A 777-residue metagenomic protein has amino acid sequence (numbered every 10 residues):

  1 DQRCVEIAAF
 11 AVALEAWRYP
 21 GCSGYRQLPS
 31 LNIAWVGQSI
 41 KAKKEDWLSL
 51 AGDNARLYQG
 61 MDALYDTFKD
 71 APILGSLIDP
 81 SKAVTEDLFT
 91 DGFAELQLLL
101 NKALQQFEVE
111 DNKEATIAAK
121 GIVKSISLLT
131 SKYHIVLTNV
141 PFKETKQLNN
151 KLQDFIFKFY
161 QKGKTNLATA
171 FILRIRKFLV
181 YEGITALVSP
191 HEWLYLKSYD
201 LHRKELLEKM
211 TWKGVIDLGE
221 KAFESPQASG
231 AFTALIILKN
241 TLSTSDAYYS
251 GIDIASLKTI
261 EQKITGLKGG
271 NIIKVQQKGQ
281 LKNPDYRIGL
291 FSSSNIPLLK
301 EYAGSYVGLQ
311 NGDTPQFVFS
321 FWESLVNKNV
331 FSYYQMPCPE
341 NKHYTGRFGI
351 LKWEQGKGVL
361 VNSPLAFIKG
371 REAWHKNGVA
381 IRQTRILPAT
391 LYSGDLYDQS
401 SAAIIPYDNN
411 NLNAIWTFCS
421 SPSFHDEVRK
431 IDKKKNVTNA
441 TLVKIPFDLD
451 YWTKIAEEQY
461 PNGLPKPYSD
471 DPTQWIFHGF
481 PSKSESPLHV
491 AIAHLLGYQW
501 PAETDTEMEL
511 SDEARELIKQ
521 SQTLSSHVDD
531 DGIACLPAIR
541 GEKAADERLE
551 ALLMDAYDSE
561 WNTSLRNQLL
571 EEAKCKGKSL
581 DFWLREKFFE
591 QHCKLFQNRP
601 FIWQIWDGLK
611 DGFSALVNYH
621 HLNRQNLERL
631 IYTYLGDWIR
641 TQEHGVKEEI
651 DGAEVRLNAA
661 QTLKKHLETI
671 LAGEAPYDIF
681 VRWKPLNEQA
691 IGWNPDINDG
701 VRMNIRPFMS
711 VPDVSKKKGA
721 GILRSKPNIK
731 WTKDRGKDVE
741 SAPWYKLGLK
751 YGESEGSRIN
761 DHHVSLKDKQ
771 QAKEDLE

Functional and structural regions predicted by a protein language model:
D1-S131, I135: Class I S-adenosyl-L-methionine-dependent methyltransferase module
C4-V5, A9-P29, I40-K43, S127-N327 (+6 more regions): Signature of N6-adenine DNA methyltransferases within the class I
L31-K43, E220-G230, H478-L496: Short, conserved secondary-structure transition motifs
T138-K146, F418-H425, D637-R640, H644: Glycine-rich, acidic and aromatic/proline-enriched surface loops and short helix-turn segments that act as binding
I273-Y407, I455-T473, F477-F480, E485-T506: Polyanion-binding catalytic cores of nucleic-acid enzymes and NTP/SAM-utilizing transferases
G370, P465-E777: Terminal accessory regions of large proteins
N436-D448, I476, F480-K483: Surface-exposed loop-to-helix/strand elements on domain peripheries
